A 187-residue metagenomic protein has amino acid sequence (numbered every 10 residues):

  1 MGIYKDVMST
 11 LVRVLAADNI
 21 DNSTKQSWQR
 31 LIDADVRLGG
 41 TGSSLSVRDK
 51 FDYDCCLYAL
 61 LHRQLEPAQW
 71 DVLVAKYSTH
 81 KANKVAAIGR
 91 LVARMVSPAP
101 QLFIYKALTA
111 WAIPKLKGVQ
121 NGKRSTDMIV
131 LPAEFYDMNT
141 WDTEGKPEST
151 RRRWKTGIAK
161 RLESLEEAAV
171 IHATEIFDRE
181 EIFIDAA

Functional and structural regions predicted by a protein language model:
M1-D71, A75-L102, K106, K117-R124 (+2 more regions): N-terminal interaction/assembly modules
